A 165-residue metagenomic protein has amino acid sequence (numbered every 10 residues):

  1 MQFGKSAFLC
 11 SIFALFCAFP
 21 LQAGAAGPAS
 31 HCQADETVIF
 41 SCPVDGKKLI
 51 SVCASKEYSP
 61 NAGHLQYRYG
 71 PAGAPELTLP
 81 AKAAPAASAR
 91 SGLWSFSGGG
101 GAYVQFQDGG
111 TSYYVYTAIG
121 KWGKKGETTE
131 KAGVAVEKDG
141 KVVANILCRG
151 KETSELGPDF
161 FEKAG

Functional and structural regions predicted by a protein language model:
M1-S11: Bacterial N-terminal signal peptides that target proteins for export
C10-P20: Bacterial N-terminal signal peptides
L21-A25: Signal peptide processing junction and immediate N-terminal pro/mature segment of secreted/exported proteins
A26-S91: N-terminal secretory signal peptides
K48-I50, P71-P80, T111-V115, K124 (+1 more regions): Short, surface-exposed beta-strand/loop "edge" segments at domain boundaries and coil↔beta transitions
A62-G70, V104, E127-K138: Short polybasic amphipathic segments
L93-T128: Short, structured surface segments that line ligand/substrate-binding pockets
E130, E137-G165: C-terminal partner/receptor-binding element of secreted or periplasmic proteins
